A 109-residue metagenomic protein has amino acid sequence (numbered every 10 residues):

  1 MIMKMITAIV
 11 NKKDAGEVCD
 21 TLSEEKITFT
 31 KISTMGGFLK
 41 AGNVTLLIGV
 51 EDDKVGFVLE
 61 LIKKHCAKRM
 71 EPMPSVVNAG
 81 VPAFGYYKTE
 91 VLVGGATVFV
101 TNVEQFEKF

Functional and structural regions predicted by a protein language model:
M1-F109: Positively charged, small/polar-rich N-terminal and surface patches that mediate targeting and assembly and bind
